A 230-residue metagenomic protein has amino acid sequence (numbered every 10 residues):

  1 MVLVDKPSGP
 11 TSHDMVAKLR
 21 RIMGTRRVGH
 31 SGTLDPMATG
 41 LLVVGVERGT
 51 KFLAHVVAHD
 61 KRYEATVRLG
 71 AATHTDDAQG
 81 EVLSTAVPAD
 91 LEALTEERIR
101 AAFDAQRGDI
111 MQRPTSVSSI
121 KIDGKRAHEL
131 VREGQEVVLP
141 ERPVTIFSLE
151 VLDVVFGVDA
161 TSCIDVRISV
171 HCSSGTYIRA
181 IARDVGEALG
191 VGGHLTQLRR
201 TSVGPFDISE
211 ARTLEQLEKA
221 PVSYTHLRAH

Functional and structural regions predicted by a protein language model:
M1-R228: Catalytic/RNA-binding core of pseudouridine synthases
